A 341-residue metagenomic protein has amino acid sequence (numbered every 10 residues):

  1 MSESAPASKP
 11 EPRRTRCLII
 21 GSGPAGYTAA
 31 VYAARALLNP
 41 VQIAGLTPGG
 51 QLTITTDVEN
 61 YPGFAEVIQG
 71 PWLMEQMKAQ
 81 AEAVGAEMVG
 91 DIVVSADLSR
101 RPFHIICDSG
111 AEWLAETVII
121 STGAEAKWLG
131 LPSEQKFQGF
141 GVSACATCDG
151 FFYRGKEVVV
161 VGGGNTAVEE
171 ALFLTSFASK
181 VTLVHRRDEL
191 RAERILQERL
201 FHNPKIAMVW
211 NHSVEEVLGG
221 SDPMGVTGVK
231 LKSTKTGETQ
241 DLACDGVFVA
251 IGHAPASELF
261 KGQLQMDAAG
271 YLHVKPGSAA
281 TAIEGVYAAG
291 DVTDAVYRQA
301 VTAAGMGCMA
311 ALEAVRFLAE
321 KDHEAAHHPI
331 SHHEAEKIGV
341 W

Functional and structural regions predicted by a protein language model:
S2-A7, E125, G130, Q135-F152 (+3 more regions): FAD-site-proximal beta/loop scaffold in flavoenzymes
K9-V84, K156, V168-R194, F201 (+2 more regions): Beta1-alpha1 glycine-rich phosphate/pyrophosphate-binding loop at the start of Rossmann-like nucleotide-binding domains
R13, A81-C107, E112-A115, T175-P276 (+1 more regions): A Rossmann-like FAD-binding core segment of flavoenzymes
G21-G26, G123, G162-G164, G290: Conserved phosphate-binding and hydrolysis motifs of nucleotide-dependent enzymes
A30-V31, I54, G130-S133, A171-F173 (+3 more regions): Short amphipathic alpha-helical segments
M88-F151: Glycine/small-residue-rich loop that forms an oxyanion/phosphate-binding "nest" at active or ligand-binding sites
V168-E170, I283, A289-W341: A conserved FAD-binding loop/helix module that cradles the flavin
